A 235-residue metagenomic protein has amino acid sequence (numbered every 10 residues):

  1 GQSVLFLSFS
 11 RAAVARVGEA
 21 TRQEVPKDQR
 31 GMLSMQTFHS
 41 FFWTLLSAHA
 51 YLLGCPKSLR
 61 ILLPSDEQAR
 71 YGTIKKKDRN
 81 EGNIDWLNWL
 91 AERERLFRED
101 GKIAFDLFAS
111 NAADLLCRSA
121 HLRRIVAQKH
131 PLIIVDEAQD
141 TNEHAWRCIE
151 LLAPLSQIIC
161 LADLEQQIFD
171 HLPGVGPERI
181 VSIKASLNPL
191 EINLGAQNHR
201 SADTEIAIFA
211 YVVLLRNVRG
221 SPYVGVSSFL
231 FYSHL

Functional and structural regions predicted by a protein language model:
G1-Y51: P-loop NTPase Walker
Q2-V14, L33-M35, L194-G195, S221-L235: Conserved RecA-like ASCE P-loop NTPase motor core of nucleic-acid helicases/translocases
F9-R11, F38-H39, A162-E165, H171-V175 (+1 more regions): A short beta-strand-to-loop transition that corresponds to the Sensor-1 phosphate-sensing loop of AAA+ P-loop ATPases
R16-T21, F41-L45, K129, H144 (+3 more regions): Alpha-helical scaffold elements adjacent to nucleotide-binding pockets in ATP/GTP-utilizing enzyme cores
G54-C55, R60-I134, E143-C148, D170-E178: Accessory N-terminal region flanking or inserted into the helicase ATPase core in nucleic-acid motor proteins
P56-R70, I158-Q167, K184-A196: Conserved phosphoryl-transfer catalytic core
D140-S186: Signature of the SF2 helicase/ATPase Hel1-core->accessory helical subdomain module
I168-H171, S182-H234: Conserved coupling/interface region of RecA-like P-loop/ASCE motor cores
